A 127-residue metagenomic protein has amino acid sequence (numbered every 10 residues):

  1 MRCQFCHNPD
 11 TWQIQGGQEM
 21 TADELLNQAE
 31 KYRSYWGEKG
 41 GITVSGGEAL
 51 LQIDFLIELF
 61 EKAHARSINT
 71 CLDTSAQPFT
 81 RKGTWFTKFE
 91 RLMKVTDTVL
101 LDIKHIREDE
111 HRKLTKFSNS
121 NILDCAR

Functional and structural regions predicted by a protein language model:
M1-M20: Canonical Radical SAM [4Fe-4S] cluster-binding loop centered on the CxxxCxxC motif and its immediate flanking residues
F5, T21-D23, Q77-F79: A short linear-motif detector with a strong N-terminal bias
Q18, E24-N27: SEC14/CRAL-TRIO lipid-binding/transfer domains and related phosphoinositide-recognition modules that form deep
L26-S34, E38-G41, G46-R127: Conserved AdoMet/S-adenosylmethionine-binding subsite of the radical SAM
